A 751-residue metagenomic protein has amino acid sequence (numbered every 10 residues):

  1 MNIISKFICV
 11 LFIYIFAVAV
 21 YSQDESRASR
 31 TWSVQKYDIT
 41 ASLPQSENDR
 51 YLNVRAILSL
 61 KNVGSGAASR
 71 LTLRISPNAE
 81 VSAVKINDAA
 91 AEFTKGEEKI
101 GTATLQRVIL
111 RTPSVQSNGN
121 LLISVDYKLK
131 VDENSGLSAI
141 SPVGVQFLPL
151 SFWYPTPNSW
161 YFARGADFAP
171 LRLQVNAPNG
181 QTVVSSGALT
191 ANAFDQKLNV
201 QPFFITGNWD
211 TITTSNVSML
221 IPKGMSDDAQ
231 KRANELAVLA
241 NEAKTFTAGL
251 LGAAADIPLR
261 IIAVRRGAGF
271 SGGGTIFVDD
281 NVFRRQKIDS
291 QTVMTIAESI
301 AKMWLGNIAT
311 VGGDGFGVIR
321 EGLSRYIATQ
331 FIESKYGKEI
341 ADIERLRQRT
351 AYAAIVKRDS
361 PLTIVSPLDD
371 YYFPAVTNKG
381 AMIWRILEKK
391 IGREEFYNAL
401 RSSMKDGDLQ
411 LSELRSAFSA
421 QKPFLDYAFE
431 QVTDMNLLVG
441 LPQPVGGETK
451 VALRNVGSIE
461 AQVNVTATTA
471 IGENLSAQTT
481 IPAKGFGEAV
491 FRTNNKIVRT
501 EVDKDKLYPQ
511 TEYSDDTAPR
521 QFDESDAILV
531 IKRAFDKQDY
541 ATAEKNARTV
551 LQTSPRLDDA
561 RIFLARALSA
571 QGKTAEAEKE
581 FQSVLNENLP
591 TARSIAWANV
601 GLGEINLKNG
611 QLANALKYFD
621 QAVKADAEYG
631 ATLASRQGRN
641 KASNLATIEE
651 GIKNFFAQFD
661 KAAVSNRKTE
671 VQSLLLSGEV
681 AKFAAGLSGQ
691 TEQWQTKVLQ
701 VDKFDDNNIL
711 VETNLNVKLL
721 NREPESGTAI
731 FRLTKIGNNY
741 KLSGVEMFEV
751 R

Functional and structural regions predicted by a protein language model:
V20-N53, K422-P423, R561, N599-L602: N-terminal, polar/Ser/Thr-rich
A56, L173, D210-G317, L323 (+4 more regions): Juxtacatalytic substrate-recognition/specificity segment
I57, V108, P113-Q116, N120-W209: Extended, low-hydrophobicity, Ser/Thr/Pro/Gly-biased non-transmembrane segments
N78-V143, G485-K496: A surface-exposed beta-strand-loop module
S82-K85, Q421-L425, L437-K504: Beta-strand-rich binding/interaction modules
G315-M382, I386, K390, M404: Acidic/His/Gly-enriched intrinsically disordered linker/tail segments that often contain short helix/coil "MoRF-like"
V365-S366, F373-V445: Amphipathic alpha-helical substructures
A470, P482, Q611-L612, S688 (+1 more regions): Exposed beta-sheet edge and beta->alpha loop/turn motif
